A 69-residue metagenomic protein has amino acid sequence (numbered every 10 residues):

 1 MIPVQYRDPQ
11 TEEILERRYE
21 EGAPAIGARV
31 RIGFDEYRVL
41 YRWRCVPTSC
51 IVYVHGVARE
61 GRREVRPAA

Functional and structural regions predicted by a protein language model:
M1-I14: Short, basic/aromatic beta-hairpin or loop at an interaction surface
R17-R18: Short, solvent-exposed loop/turn positions at domain surfaces that link secondary-structure elements or cap domain
A23-P24: Short, well-ordered loop/turn sites that connect or cap secondary structure elements
E36-C45: Short beta-strand-centered aromatic/proline hotspots
V46-V57: Short, solvent-exposed secondary-structure boundary/capping segments
E60-A69: Glycine- and charge-enriched low-complexity intrinsically disordered segments
